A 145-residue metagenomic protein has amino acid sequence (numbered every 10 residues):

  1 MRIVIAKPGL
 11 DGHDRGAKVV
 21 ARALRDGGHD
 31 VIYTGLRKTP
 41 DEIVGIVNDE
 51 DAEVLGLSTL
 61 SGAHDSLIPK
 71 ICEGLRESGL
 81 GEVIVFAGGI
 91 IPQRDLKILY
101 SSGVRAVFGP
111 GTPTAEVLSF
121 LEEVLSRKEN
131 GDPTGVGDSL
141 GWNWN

Functional and structural regions predicted by a protein language model:
K7-G9: Residue-level signal for short, function-critical loop segments
A17-E122: Cofactor-cradling patches in redox/metallo enzymes
L125-N145: Flexible inter-domain linker/hinge segments
